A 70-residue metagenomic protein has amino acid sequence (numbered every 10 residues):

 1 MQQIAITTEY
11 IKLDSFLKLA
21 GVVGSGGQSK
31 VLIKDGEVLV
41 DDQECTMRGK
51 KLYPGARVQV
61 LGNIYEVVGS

Functional and structural regions predicted by a protein language model:
M1-E9: N-terminal beta-hairpin/loop module of FHA
Q2-Q3, R57-S70: A positively charged, amphipathic N-terminal helix/segment that binds anionic biomolecules
T8, K12-P54: A basic, amphipathic helix-loop patch mediating RNA/tRNA/ribosome contacts
